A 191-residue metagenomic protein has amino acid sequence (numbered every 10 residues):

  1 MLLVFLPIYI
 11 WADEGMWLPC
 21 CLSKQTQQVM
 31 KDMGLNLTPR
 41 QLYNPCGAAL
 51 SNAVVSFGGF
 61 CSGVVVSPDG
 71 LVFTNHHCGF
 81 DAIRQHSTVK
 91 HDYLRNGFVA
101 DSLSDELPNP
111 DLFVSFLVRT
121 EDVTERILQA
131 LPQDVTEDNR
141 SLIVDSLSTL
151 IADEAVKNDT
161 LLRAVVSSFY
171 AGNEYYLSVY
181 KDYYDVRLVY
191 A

Functional and structural regions predicted by a protein language model:
M1-P7: Bacterial N-terminal signal peptides
I8-A191: Terminal presequence/propeptide segments associated with secretion/organelle targeting and zymogen/polyprotein
